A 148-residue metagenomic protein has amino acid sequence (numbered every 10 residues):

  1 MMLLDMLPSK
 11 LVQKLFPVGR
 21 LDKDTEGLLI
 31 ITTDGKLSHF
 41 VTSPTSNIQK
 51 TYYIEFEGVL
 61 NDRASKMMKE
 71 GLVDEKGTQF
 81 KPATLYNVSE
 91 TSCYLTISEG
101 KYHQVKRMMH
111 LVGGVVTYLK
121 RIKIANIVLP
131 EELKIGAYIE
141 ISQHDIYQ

Functional and structural regions predicted by a protein language model:
M1-Q148: Basic, flexible Lys/Arg- and Gly-enriched helix-loop patches that mediate nucleic-acid binding at interfaces with rRNA
